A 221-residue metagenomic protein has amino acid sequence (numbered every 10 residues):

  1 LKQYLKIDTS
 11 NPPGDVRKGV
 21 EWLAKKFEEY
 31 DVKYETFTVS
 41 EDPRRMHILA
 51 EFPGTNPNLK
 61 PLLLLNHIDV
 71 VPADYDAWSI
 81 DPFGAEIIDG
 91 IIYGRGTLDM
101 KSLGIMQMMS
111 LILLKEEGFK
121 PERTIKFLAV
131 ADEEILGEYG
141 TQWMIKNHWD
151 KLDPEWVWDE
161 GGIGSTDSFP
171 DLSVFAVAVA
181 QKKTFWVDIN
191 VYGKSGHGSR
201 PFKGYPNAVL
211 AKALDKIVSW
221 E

Functional and structural regions predicted by a protein language model:
L1-R95, L114-R123: Acidic/His- and Gly-rich active-site-bordering loop/insert found across diverse amide/peptide-bond hydrolases
N11, L98, G193-S199: A generic structural motif
K18, W22, W143, V209-K212: Extracytoplasmic/secreted proteins, especially bacterial periplasmic and envelope-associated proteins
T38-E41, E133, V177-K182: Short Gly/Pro-enriched turn/cap motifs at secondary-structure boundaries
R45, I80, E122, L152-D153 (+2 more regions): Short, solvent-exposed loop/turn segments at the edges of secondary structure
I92, L98-A176: Acidic/histidine-rich catalytic neighborhood of metal-dependent amide-processing enzymes
W149-D150, I163-D171, A178-T184, G198-E221: Acidic-enriched catalytic cores of C-N bond-cleaving enzymes acting on peptides and small amides
